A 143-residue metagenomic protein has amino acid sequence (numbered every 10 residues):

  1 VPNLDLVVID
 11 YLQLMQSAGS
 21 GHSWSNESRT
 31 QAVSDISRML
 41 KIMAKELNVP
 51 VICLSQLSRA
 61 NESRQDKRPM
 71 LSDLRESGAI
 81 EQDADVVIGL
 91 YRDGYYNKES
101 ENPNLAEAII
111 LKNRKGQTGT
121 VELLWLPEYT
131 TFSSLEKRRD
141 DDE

Functional and structural regions predicted by a protein language model:
V1-E46: Phosphate-binding/switch loop-helix module in NTP-utilizing enzymes
V1-V7, R38-N48, L57-E143: C-terminal regions of RecA-like/P-loop NTPase motor modules
Y11-L12, S55-L57: Short, well-ordered beta-to-alpha junction loops that form the rim of enzyme active sites and present histidine/acidic
